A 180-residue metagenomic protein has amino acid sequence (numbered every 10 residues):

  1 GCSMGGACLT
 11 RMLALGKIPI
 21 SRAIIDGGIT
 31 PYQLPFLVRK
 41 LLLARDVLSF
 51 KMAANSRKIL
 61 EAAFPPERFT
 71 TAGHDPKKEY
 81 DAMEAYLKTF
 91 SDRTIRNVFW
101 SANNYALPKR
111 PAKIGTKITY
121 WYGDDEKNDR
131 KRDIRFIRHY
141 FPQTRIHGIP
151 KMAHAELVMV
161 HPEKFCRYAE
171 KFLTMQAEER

Functional and structural regions predicted by a protein language model:
G1-L9: Gly/Ala-rich beta-loop-alpha elbow adjacent to hydrolase catalytic centers
T10-A14, C166: Short, hydrophobic alpha-helix immediately C-terminal to the catalytic nucleophile
A14-M52: Flexible "cap/lid" loop of the alpha/beta hydrolase fold
L34-P35, N55-A112: Conserved alpha/beta-hydrolase catalytic His-Asp/Glu region
I114, Y120-Y122: Short beta-strand/loop motif that positions the catalytic acidic residue of the alpha/beta-hydrolase fold
D124-E126, M152-A153: Acidic beta-to-alpha connecting loop that harbors the catalytic carboxylate
K127-D133: Conserved alpha/beta-hydrolase "acid-adjacent" motif
I149-E163: Catalytic histidine-centered segment of alpha/beta-hydrolase-like enzymes
